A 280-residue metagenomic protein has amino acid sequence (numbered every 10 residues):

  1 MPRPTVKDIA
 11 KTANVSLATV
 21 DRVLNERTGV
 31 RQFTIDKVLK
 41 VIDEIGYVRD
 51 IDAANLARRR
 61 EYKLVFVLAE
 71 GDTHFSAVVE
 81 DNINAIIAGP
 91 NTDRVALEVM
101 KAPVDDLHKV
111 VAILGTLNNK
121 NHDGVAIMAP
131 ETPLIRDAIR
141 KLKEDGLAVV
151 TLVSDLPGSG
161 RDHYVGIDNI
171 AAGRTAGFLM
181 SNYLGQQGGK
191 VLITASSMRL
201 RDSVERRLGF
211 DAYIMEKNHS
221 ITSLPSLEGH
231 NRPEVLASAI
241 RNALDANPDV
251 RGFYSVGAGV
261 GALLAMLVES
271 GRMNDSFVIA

Functional and structural regions predicted by a protein language model:
M1-R59: N-terminal helix-turn-helix DNA-binding module of bacterial transcription factors
R49-K109: Amphipathic helical "hinge" segments at domain boundaries
A69-V78, E98-V110, E131, G166-T175 (+3 more regions): Hinge/beta->alpha junction and helix N-cap segments in small-molecule ligand-binding domains
G89-D93, D145, I214-I221, A246 (+1 more regions): Short helix-capping segments at alpha-helix termini
V125-K141, F210, E228-A280: Hydrophobic alpha-helical
L134-A171: Flexible loop/hinge segments that line or gate small-molecule binding clefts
R174-K190: A conserved helix-loop-strand patch within extracytoplasmic ligand-binding domains of the periplasmic binding
